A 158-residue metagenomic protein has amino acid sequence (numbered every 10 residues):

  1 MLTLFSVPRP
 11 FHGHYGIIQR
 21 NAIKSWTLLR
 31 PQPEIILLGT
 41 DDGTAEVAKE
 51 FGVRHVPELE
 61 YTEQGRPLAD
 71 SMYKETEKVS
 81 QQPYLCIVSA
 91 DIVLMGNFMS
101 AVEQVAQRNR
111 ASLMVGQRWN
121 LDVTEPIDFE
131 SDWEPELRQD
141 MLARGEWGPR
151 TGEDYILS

Functional and structural regions predicted by a protein language model:
M1-K24: N-proximal low-complexity "stem/linker" segments adjacent to membrane-targeting elements
L2, K24-I36, V53: Short loop->beta transition adjacent to catalytic acidic/histidine clusters or analogous donor-positioning motifs
G13-Y15, D42-V47, D122-E125: Short, charged/polar "capping" segments at the starts of alpha-helices and the immediately preceding loops
G16-I23, S71, N97-A101: Well-ordered, non-membrane alpha-helical segments in soluble/globular domains
P33-T40, M114-V115: Short, hydrophobic beta-strand segments that form beta-sheet elements in well-ordered domains
L37-L85, M95-G96: Active-site-proximal specificity loops/subdomain of glycosyltransferases
E77, V93-S158: Conserved catalytic core of nucleotide-sugar-dependent glycosyltransferases
V88: Catalytic metal- and UDP-sugar-binding loop of GT-A-like glycosyltransferases, i.e., residues flanking the conserved
